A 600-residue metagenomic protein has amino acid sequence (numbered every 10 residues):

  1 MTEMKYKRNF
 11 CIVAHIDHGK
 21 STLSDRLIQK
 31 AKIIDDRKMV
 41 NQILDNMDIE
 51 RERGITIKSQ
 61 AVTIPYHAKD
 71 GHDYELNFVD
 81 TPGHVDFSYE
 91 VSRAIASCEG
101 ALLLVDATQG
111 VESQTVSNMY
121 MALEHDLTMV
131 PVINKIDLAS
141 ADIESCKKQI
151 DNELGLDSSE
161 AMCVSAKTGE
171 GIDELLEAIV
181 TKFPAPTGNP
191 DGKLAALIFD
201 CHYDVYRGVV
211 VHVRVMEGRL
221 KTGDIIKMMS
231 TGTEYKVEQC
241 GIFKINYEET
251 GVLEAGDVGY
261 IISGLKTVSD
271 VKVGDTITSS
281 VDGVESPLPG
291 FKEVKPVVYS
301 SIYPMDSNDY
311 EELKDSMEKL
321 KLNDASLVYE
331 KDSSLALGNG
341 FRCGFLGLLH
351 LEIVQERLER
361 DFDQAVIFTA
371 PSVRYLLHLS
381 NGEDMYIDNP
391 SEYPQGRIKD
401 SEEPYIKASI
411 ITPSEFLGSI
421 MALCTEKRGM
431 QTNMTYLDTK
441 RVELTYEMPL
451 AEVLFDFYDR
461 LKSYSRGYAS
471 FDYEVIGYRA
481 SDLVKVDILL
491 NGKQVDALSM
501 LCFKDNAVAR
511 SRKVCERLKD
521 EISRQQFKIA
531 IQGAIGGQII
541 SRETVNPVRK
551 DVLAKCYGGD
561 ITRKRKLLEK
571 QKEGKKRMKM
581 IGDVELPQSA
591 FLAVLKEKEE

Functional and structural regions predicted by a protein language model:
M1-E600: Structural and coupling elements of P-loop NTPases
